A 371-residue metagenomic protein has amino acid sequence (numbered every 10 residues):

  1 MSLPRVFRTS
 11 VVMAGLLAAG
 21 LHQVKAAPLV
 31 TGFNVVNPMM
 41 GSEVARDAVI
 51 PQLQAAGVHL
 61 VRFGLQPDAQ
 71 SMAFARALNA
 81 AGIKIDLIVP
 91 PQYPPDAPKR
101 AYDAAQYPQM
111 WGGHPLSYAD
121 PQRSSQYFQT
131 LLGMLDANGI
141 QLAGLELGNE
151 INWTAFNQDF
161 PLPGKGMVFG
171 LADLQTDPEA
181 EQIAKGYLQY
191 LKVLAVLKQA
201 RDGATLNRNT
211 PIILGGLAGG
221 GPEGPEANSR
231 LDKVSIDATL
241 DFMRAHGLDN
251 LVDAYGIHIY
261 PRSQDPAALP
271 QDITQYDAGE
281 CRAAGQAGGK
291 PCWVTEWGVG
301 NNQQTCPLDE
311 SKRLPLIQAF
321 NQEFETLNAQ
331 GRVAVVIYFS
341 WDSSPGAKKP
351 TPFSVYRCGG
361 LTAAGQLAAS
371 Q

Functional and structural regions predicted by a protein language model:
A26-P67, F339: Boundary/entry segment of secreted carbohydrate-active catalytic domains
P38-L53, S124-M134, N228-H246, P315-F324: Short, acidic/polar
G41-V44, L162-Q175, N302-A319, F324-Q371: Aromatic-rich peripheral "rim/lid" segments of glycoside hydrolase catalytic domains that contact and position glycan
V61-L65, Y107-S125, T176-Q189, Y260-P270 (+1 more regions): The substrate-binding groove and active-site-proximal loops of carbohydrate-active enzymes, especially glycoside
I88, L188, T239-C306, E325 (+1 more regions): Glycoside hydrolase catalytic-domain groove-lining segments
F128-K185, N209-G219, D253, H258-P261 (+2 more regions): Active-site groove signature of glycoside hydrolases
I183-L214, E223, D232-L251, G279-G289: Active-site neighborhood of glycoside hydrolase catalytic domains
L214-A227, I257-R262, A283-Q318, Y338-V355: Active-site clefts of carbohydrate-active enzymes
